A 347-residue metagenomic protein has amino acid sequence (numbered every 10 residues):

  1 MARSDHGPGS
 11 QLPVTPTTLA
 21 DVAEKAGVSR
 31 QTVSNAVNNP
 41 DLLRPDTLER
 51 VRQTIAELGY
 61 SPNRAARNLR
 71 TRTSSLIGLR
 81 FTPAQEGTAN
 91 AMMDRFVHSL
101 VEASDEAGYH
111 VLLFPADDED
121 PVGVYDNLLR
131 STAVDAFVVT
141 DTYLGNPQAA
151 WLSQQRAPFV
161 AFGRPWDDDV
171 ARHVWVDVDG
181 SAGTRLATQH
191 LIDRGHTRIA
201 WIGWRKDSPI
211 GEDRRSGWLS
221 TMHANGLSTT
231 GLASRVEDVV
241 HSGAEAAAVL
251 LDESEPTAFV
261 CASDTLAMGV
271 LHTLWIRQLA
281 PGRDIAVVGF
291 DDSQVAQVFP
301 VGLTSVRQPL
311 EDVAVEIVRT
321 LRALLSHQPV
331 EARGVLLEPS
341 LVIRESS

Functional and structural regions predicted by a protein language model:
M1-S75: N-terminal helix-turn-helix DNA-binding module of bacterial transcription factors
T32, R72-E86, H190, R198-W204: Short beta-strand segments enriched in small/hydrophobic residues
Y60-V124, L219: Amphipathic helical "hinge" segments at domain boundaries
P83-R95, L113-V122, R164, V176-L186 (+5 more regions): Hinge/beta->alpha junction and helix N-cap segments in small-molecule ligand-binding domains
V134-T140, A200-I202, A233, S254-S263 (+1 more regions): Periplasmic-binding protein-like
T140-L186, T265, D291-L303: Flexible loop/hinge segments that line or gate small-molecule binding clefts
V249, E253-S347: Flexible loop/turn connectors
